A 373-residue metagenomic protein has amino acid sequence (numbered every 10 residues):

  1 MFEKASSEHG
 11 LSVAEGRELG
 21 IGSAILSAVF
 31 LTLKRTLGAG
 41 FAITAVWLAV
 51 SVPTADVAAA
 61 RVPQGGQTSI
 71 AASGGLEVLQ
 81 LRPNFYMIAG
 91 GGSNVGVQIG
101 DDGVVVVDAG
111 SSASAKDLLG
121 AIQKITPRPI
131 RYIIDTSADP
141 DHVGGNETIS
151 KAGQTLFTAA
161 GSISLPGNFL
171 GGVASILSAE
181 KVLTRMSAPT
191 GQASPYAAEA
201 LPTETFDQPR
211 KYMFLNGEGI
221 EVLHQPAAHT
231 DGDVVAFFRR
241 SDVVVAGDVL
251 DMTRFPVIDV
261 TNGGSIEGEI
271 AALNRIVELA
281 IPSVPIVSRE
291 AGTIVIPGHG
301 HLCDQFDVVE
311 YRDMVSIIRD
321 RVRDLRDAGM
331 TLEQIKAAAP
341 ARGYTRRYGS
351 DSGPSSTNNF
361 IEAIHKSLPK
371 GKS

Functional and structural regions predicted by a protein language model:
E18-A42: Bacterial N-terminal signal peptides that target proteins for export
K34, I43-D102: Zn-dependent metallo-beta-lactamase
A55, R61-G66, T155-T158, S164 (+2 more regions): Accessory terminal helices/loops
R61-G65, Q80, L165-Q225, T230-D231 (+3 more regions): Metallo-beta-lactamase
L76-K124, V234-A246: Conserved beta-strand hairpin/beta-sheet module of binuclear metal-dependent hydrolase folds, prominently
V78, D101-V105, S112-L165, G172-A174: Active-site metal-binding motif and surrounding structural segment of the metallo-beta-lactamase
N84, Q98, D108, I122 (+10 more regions): Divalent metal-coordination and catalytic microenvironments
G103-V104, S111-A113, Y212, G219 (+1 more regions): Metallo-beta-lactamase
